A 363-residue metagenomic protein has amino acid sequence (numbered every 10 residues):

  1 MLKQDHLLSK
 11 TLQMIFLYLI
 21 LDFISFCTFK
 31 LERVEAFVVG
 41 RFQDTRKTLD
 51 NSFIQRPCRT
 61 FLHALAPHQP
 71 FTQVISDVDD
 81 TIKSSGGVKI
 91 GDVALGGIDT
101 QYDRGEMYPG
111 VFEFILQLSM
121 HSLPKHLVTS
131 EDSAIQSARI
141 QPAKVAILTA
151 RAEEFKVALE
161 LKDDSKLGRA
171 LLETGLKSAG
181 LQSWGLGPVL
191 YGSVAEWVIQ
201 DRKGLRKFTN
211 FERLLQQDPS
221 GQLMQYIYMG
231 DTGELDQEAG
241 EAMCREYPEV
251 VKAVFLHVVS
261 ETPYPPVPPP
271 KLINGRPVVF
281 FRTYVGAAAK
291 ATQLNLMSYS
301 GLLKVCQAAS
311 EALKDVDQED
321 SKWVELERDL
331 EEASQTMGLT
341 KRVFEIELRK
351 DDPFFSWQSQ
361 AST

Functional and structural regions predicted by a protein language model:
M1-L12: N-terminal secretory signal peptides that target proteins for export/translocation
I20, C27, F37-S76, L330 (+2 more regions): Non-catalytic pre-domain segments flanking phosphatase-related domains
C58, L65-R202, E212, V267-F281 (+1 more regions): Alpha-helical substrate-recognition element adjacent to the catalytic core
P70-T72, Q141-A143, D218-Q225, V250: Short coil/turn segments at beta-strand junctions that form active-site/ligand-binding loops
T174-Q182, R213-S220, E241-V250: Short, surface-exposed basic-aromatic patches at helix termini and helix-loop junctions that form
F211, Q217-G233, G240: Conserved Lys-Pro-Asp/Glu-containing loop-to-beta segment of HAD-superfamily phosphomonoesterases, centered on
G230, L235-V279: Acidic, Mg2+-coordinating phosphoryl-transfer loop and its flanking beta/alpha structural elements, shared across
S260-T363: C-terminal accessory extensions appended to soluble enzyme cores
